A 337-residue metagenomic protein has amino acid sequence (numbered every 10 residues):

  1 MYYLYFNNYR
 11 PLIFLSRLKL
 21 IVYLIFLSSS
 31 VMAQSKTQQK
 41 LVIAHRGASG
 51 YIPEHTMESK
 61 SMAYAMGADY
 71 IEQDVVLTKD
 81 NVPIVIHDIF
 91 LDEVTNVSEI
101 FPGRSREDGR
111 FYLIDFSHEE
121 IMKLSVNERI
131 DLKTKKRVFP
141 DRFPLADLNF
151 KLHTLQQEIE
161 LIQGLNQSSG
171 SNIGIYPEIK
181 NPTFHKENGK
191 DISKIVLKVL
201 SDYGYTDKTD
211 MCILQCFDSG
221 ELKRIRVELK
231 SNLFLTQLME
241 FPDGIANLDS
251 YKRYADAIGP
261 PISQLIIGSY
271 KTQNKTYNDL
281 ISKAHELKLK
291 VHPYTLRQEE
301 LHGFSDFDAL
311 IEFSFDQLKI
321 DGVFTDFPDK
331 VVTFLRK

Functional and structural regions predicted by a protein language model:
M1-S16: N-terminal secretory signal peptides that target proteins for export/translocation
F6, A33-K337: Phosphate-group recognition and catalysis centered on beta-loop-alpha active-site segments
L12, L24-I25: Compositionally biased, low-complexity segments
S16-Y23: Sec-dependent signal peptide recognition, specifically the positively charged N-region followed immediately by
S28-S30: N-terminal signal peptide c-region/cleavage motif recognized by signal peptidases
